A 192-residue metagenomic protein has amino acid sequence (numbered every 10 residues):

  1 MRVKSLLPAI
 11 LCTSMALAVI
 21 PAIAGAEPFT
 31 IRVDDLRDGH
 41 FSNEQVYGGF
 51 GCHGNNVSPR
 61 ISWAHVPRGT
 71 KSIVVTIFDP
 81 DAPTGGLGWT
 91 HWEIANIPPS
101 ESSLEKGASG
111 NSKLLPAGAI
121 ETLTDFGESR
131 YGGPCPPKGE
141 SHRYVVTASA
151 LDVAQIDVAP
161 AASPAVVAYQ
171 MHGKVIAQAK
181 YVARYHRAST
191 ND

Functional and structural regions predicted by a protein language model:
M1-L11: Bacterial N-terminal signal peptides that target proteins for export
K4-S5, V19, T30: Generic extreme N-terminus detector
L6, M15, G110-K113: Compositionally biased regions
A9-V19: Bacterial N-terminal signal peptides
I23-D192: N-terminus-centered regions that define maturation/targeting leaders and the start of the first functional domain
